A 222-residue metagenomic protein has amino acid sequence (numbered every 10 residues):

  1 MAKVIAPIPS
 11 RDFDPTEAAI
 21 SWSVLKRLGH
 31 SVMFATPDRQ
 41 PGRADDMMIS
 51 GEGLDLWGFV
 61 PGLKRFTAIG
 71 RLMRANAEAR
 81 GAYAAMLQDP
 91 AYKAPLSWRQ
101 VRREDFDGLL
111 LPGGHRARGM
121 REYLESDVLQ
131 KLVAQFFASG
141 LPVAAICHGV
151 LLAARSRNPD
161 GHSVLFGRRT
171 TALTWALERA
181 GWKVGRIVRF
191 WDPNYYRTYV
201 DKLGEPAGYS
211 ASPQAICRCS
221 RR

Functional and structural regions predicted by a protein language model:
M1-S139, L152-R222: Extended, subdomain-level signal for the structured scaffold at the beginning of enzyme domains
V143: Conserved, well-structured core segments that form or line functional sites
H148-V150: Rossmann-fold NAD(P)-binding glycine/threonine-rich loop
